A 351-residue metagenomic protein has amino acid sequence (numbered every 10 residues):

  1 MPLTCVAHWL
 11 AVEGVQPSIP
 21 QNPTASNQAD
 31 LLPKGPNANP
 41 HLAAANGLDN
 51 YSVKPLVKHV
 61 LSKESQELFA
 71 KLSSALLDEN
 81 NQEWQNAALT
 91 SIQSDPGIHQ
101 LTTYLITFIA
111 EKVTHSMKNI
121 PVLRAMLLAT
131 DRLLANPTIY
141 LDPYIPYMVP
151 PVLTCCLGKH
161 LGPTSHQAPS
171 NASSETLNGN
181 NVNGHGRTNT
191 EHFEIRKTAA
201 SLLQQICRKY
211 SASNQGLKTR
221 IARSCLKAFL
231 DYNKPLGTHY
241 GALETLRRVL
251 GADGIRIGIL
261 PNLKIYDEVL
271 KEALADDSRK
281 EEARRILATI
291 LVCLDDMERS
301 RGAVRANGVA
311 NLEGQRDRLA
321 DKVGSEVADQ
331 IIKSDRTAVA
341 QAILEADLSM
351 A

Functional and structural regions predicted by a protein language model:
M1-P96, Y104, V152, S170-N183 (+6 more regions): Intrinsically disordered, low-complexity terminal regions
C5, Y140, C155-C156, C207 (+2 more regions): Generic recognition of cysteine residues
A45-H166, S211-S213, L246-G258, K264-K271 (+2 more regions): Alpha-helical solenoid scaffolds in large eukaryotic transport, assembly, and signaling factors
K54, L61, S65-A75, N81-A87 (+3 more regions): Alpha-solenoid helical-repeat scaffold
Q85, V122-R132, M148, S173-I206 (+5 more regions): Extended HEAT/HEAT-like alpha-solenoid repeat tracts in very large eukaryotic scaffold/adaptor proteins
V113-L123, D131, C156-I195, N233 (+3 more regions): Acidic, Ser/Thr- and Gly/Pro-rich intrinsically disordered linkers and low-complexity segments that flank or connect
